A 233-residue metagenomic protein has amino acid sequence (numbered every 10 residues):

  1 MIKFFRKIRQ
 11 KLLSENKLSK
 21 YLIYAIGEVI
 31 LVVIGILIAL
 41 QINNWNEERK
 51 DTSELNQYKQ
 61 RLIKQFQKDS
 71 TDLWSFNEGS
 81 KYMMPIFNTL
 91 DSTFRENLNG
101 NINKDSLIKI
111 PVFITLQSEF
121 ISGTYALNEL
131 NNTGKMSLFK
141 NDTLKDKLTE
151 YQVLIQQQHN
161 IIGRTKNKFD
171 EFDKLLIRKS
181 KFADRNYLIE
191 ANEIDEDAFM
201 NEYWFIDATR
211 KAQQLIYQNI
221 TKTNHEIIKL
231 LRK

Functional and structural regions predicted by a protein language model:
M1-I23, L37, N44-K233: Long, hydrophobic alpha-helical segments that serve as membrane-spanning/inserting helices
I26-Q41: Hydrophobic membrane-insertion alpha-helices, especially the h-region of bacterial N-terminal signal peptides
